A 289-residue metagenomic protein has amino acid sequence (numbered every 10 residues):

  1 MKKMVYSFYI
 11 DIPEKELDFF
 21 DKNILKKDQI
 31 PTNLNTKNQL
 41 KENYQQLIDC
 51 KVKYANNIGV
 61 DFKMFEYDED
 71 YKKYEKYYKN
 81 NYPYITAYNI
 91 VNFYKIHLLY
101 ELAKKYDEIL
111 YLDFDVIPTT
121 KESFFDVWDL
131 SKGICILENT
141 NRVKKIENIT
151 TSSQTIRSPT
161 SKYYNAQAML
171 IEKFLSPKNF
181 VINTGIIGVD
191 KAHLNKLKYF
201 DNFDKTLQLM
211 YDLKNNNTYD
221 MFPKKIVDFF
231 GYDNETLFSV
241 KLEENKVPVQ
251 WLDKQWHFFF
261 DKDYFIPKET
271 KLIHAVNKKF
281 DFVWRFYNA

Functional and structural regions predicted by a protein language model:
M1-Y94, E101-K105, F229-D233, V276-V283: N-terminal anchoring/stem segment of glycosyltransferases
Y6-F8, E66, L112-F114, T120 (+5 more regions): Short His-Asn-centered micro-motif
I48-V52, L99-Y100, F124-D126, F238-S239: Short amphipathic alpha-helical segments and helix-helix/interface helices
G59-K72, F114, P248-D263: Acidic carboxylate-rich catalytic motifs and surrounding loops in phosphoryl-/glycosyl-chemistry enzymes
E75, V143-T150, F282-R285: Short, charged, surface-exposed secondary-structure boundary motifs
A87-S158, G188-V189: GT-A fold catalytic core of metal-dependent nucleotide-sugar glycosyltransferases, centered on the diacidic
S158-K178: Short, flexible, basic/aromatic active-site loop/helix in glycosyltransferases
K173-R285: Catalytic core and acceptor-binding pocket of nucleotide-sugar-dependent glycosyltransferases
